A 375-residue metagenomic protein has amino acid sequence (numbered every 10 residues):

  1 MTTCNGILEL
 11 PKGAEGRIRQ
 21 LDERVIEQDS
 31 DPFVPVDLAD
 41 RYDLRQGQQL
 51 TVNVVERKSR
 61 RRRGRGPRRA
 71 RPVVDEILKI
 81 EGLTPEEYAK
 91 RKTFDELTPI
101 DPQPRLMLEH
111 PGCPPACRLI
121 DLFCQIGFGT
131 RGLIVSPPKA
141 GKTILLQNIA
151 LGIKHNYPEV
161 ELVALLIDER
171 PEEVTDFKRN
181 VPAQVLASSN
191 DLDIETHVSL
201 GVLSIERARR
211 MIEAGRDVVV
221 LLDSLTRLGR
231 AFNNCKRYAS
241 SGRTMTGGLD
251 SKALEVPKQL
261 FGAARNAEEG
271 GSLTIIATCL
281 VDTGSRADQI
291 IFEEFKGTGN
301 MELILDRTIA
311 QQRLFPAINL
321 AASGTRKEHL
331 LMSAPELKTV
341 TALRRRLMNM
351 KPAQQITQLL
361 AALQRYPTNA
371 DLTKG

Functional and structural regions predicted by a protein language model:
M1-C4, P115-L119, S204-R209, L260: Phosphate-interacting basic helix/loop segments used at nucleotide- and nucleic-acid interfaces
M1-P85: N-terminal "pre-motor" subdomain/linker immediately upstream of P-loop NTPase catalytic cores
L8-K12, Q20-D22, V36, V54-E56 (+13 more regions): Flexible glycine-/small-residue-rich
Q20, E27-F33, L38-R45, R63 (+7 more regions): Ordered, soluble secondary-structure elements with a strong preference for glycine-centered loop motifs and nearby
V25, S59-R61, P85, T130 (+3 more regions): Short beta-strands and strand-coil junctions in structured, solvent-facing domains, enriched
V34-D37, R62-G64, L119-L122, I149 (+2 more regions): Short beta-alpha junctions and helix-cap segments that line functional grooves
R63-I134: P-loop NTP-binding catalytic core
G132, K139-T143, Q147-G375: P-loop NTPase catalytic core
